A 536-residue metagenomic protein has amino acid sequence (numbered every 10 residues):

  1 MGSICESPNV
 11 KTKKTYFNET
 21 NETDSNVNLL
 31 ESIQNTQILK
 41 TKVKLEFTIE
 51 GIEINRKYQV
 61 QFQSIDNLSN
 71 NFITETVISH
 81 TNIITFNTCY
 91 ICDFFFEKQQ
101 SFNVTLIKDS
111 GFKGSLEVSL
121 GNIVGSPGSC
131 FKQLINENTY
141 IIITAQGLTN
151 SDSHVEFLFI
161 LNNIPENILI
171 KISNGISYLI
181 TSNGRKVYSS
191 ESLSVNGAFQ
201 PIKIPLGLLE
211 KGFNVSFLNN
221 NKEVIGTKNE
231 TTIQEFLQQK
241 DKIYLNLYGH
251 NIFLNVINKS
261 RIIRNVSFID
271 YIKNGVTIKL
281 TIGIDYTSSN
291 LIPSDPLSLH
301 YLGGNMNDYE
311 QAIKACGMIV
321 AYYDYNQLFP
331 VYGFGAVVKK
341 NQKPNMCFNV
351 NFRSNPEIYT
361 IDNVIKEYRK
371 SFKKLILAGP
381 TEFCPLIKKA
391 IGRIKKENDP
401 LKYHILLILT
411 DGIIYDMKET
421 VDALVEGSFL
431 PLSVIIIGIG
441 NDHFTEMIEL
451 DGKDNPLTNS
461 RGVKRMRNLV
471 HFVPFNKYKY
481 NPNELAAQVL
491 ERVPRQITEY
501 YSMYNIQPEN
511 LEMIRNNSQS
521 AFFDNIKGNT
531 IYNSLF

Functional and structural regions predicted by a protein language model:
G2, T12-Q59, D93-F96, I141-I176 (+4 more regions): C2/C2-like lipid-binding beta-sandwich modules
L39, L45-N138, I172-I243, Y248 (+2 more regions): Peripheral membrane lipid-binding modules
N55-Q59, T74-S79, T105, G111-V118 (+13 more regions): Short coil/turn segments at secondary-structure boundaries
I278-N290, S294-P356, L386, I405-I408 (+1 more regions): Von Willebrand factor
N349-T360, E446-K477: Acidic, Ser/Thr-rich peripheral helices and adjacent loops at domain boundaries
F352-P400, T445: Von Willebrand factor
L386, G412-L457: VWA/integrin I-like adhesion module and closely mimicked acidic/polar interface patches used
R461-L511: C-terminal helix of von Willebrand factor
